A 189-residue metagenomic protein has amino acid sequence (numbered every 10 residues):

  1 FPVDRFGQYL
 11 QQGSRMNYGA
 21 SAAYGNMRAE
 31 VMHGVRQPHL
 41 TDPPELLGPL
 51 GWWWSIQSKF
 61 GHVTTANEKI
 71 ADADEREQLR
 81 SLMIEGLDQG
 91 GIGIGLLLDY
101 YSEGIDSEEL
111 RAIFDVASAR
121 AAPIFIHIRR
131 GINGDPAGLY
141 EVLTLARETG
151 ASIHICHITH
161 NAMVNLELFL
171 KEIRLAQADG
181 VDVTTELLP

Functional and structural regions predicted by a protein language model:
F1-G93, V181: Divalent-metal coordination cores built from histidine and acidic residues
I70-L97, Y101-P189: Histidine/acidic residue-rich metal-binding segments in metalloenzymes
